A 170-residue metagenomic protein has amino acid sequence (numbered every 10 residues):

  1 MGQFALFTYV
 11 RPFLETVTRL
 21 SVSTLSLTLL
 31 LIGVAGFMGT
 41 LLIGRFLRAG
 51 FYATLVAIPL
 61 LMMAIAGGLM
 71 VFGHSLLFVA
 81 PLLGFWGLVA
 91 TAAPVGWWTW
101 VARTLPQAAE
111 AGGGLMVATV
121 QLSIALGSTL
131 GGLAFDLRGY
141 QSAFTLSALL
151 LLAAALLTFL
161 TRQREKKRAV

Functional and structural regions predicted by a protein language model:
M1-L29, V34-F37: Extracytoplasmic gate region of multi-pass secondary transporters
P12, P94-T104, V117: Intracellular helix-loop hinge segments at the cytoplasmic ends of transmembrane helices in 12-TM rocker-switch-type
L20-L29, S75, V79, A109-G113: Juxtamembrane helix-start elements in MFS-like secondary transporters
G33-L41, I124-A125: Residue-level signature of mid-helix packing/kink "hotspots" within the transmembrane helices of 12-pass Major
M38-Y52, F135-D136: Helix-to-loop junctions at the C-terminal end of transmembrane segments in multipass secondary transporters
F51-W97: C-terminal transmembrane helical hairpin of 12-TM major facilitator-type secondary transporters
R103-Y140, L146-L150: A late C-terminal transmembrane helix in Major Facilitator Superfamily
A148-V170: Multi-pass alpha-helical transporter architecture, strongest for 12-TM Major Facilitator/SLC carriers used
